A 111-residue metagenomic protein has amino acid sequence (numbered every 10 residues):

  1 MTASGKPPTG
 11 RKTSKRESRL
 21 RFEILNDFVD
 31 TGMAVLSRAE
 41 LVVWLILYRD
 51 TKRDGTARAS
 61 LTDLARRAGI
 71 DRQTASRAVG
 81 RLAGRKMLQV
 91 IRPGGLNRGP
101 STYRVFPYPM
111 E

Functional and structural regions predicted by a protein language model:
M1-R67, Q73, L96: Short recognition helix of helix-turn-helix/winged-helix DNA-binding domains
R72, S76-E111: Winged-helix/helix-turn-helix nucleic-acid-interaction surface
